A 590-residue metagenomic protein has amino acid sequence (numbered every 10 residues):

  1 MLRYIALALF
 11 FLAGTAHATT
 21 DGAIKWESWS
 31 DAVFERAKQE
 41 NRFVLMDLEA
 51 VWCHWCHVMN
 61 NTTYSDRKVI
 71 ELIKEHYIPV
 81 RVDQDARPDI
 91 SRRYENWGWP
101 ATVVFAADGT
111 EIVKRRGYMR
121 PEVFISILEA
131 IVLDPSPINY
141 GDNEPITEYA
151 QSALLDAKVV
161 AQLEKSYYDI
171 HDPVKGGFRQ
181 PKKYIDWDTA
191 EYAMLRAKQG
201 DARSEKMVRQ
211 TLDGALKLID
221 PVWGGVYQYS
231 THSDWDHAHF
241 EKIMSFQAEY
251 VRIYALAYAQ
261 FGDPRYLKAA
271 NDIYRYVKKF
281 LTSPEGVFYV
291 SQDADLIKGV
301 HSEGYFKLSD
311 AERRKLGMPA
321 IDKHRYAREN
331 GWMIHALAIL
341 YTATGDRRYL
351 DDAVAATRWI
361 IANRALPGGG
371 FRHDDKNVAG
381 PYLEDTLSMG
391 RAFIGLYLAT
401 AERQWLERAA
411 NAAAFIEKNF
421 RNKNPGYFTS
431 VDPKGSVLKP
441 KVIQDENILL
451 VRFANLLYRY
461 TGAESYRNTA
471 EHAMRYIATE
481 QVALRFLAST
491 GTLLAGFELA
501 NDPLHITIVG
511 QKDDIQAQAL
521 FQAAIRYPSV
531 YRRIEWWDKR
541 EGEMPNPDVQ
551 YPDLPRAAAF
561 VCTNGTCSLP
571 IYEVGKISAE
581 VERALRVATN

Functional and structural regions predicted by a protein language model:
Y4-G14: Bacterial N-terminal signal peptides
A18-E35, V159-A161: N-terminal "domain-start" segment that seeds a small globular fold
A18-T20, G98, V132-N590: Glycan-recognition and catalytic cores of secretory/periplasmic carbohydrate-active enzymes
D21-I24, W52-A101, F105, K217 (+3 more regions): Conserved segment of the thioredoxin-like fold in thiol-based oxidoreductases
E27-R67, G496, L504-A517: Local sequence-structure signature of Cys/Sec-based thiol-disulfide redox active-site neighborhoods
S30-K38, S65-R116, V123-S126, I131 (+1 more regions): Thioredoxin-like thiol-disulfide oxidoreductase module
R42-V44, I78, A558: Charged active-site motifs of nucleotide-sugar-dependent glycosyltransferases
